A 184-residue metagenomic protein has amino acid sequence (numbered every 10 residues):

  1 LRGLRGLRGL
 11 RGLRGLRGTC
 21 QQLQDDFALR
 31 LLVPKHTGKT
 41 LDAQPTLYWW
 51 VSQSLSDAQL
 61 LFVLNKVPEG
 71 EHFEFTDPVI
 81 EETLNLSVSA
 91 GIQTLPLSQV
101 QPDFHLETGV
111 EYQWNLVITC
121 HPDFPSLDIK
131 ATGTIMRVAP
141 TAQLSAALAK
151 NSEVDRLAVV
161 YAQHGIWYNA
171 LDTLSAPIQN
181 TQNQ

Functional and structural regions predicted by a protein language model:
L1-D26: N-proximal, low-complexity, solvent-exposed accessory regions that precede a main structured/catalytic
R2, T108, C120-H164, N169: Extended, polar beta-sheet/loop recognition surfaces of beta-rich domains that mediate binding to diverse ligands
P34-L55: Contiguous beta-strand segments within globular domains
Q53-F73: Solvent-exposed loop/turn segments flanking beta-strands in beta-repeat/beta-sandwich domains
E74-G91: Solvent-exposed serine/threonine-rich low-complexity stretches and specific carbohydrate-binding patches
I92-T108: Signal that preferentially marks extracellular ectodomain short beta-strand elements of beta-sandwich modules
T108-H121, S175: Internal, hydrophobic beta-strand segments that form the core of beta-sheet-rich folds
L171-Q184: Short, charge-rich amphipathic alpha-helical segments embedded in non-transmembrane helical bundles/solenoids
